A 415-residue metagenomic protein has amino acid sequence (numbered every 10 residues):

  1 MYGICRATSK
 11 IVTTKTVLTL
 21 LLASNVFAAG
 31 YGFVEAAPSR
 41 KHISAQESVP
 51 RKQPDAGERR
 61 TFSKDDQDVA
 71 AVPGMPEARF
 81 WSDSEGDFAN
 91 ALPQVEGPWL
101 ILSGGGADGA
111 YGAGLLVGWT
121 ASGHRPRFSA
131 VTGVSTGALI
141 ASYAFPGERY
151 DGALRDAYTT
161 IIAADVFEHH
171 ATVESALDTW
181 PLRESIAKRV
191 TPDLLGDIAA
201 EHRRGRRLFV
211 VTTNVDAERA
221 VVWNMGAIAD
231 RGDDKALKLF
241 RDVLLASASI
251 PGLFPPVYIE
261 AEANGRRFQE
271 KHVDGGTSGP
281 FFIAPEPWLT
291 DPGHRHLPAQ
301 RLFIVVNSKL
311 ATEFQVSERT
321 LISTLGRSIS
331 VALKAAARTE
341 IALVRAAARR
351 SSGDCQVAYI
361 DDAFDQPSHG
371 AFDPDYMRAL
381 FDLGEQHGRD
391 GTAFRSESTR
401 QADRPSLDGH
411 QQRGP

Functional and structural regions predicted by a protein language model:
M1-V12: N-terminal secretory signal peptides that target proteins for export/translocation
Y2, F27, Y31-F33: Aromatic (phenylalanine/tyrosine) cluster motif
V17-A28: Bacterial N-terminal signal peptides
Y31-A130, F145-P415: Patatin-like phospholipase
T132-G133, G137: Gly/Ala-rich beta-loop-alpha elbow adjacent to hydrolase catalytic centers
